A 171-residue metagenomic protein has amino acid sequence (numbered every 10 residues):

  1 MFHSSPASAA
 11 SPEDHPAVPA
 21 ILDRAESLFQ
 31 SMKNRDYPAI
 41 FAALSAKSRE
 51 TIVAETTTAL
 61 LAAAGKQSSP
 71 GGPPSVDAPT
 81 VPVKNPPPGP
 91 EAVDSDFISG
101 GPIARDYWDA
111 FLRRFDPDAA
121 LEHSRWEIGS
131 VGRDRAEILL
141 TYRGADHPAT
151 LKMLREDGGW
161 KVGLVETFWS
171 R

Functional and structural regions predicted by a protein language model:
M1-P70: Short, low-complexity N-terminal intrinsically disordered segments enriched in polar/charged residues
H3-S4, H123, M153: Generic detector of low-complexity/intrinsically disordered segments and short hydrophobic N-terminal stretches
S4-S5, A9, V76, V81-V83 (+1 more regions): Hydrophobic transmembrane signal anchors and adjacent membrane-proximal interface regions, especially in viral
E13-P16, L61-A145: Surface-exposed, charged secondary-structure patches
I21-A25, K33, A119, V131 (+1 more regions): Short, surface-exposed loop/turn motifs at beta-strand boundaries within globular domains
R35, A43, K47, R113-P117 (+2 more regions): A generic structural signal for solvent-exposed, polar alpha-helical segments
W126, R135-R171: Short beta-strand edge/turn micro-motifs at domain boundaries
